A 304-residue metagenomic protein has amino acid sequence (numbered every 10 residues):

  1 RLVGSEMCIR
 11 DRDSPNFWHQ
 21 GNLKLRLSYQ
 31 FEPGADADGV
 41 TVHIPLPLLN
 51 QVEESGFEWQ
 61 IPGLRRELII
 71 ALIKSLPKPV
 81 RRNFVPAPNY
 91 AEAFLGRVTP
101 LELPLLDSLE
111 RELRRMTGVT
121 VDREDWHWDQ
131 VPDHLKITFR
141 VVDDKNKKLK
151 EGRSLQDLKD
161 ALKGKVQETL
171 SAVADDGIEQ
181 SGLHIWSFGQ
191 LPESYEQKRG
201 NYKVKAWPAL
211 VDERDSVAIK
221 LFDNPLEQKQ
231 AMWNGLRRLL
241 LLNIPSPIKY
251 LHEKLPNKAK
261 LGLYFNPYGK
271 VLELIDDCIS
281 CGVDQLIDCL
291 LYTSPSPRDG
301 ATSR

Functional and structural regions predicted by a protein language model:
R1-E6, R10-S294, R298, R304: A positional "C-terminalness" feature that preferentially activates on distal terminal regions of long, nucleic
